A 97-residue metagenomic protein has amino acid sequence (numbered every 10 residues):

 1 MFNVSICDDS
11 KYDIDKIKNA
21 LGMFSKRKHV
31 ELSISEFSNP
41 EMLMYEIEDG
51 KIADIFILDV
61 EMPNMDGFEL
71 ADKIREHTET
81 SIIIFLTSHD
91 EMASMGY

Functional and structural regions predicted by a protein language model:
M1-S5, K18: Non-catalytic signal-transmission and effector/linker regions of two-component phosphorelay proteins
D8-S10, S88: Acidic di-acidic motifs
K11-S35: Two-component/phosphorelay signaling modules centered on CheY-like receiver
N19, M23, Y45, D72 (+1 more regions): Short, well-ordered alpha-helices that flank and scaffold nucleotide-derived cofactor binding pockets
R27, D49-G50, H77: Alpha-helix C-cap/termination motif
E36-I55: Acidic, metal-coordinating helix/loop segments flanking the phosphotransfer/catalytic sites of two-component signaling
A53-Y97: CheY-like receiver
